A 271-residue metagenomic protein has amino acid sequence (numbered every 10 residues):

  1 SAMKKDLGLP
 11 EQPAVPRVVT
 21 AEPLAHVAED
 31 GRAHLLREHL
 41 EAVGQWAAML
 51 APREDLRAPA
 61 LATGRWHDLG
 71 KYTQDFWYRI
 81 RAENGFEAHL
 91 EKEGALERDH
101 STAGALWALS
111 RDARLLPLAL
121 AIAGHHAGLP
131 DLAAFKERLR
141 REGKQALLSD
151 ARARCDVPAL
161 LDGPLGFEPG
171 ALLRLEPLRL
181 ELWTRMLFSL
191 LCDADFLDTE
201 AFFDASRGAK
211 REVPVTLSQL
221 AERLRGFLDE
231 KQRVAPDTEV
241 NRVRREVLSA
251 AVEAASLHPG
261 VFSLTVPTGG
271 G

Functional and structural regions predicted by a protein language model:
S1-A2, G269: A composition-driven signal for long, intrinsically disordered, charge-rich low-complexity tracts
A2-E230: Accessory nucleic-acid engagement/destabilization modules that flank
H34, T238, V266-P267: Short, contiguous strand/loop micro-motifs
L36-H39, E239-G260: N-terminal pre-P-loop "Q-motif" helix
A134-F135, A250, G270: Conserved P-loop NTPase motor core
Q232-A235: Short glycine/proline- and acidic residue-enriched helix-loop micro-motifs that form flexible lids or anion-recognition
H258-G271: Walker A/P-loop
